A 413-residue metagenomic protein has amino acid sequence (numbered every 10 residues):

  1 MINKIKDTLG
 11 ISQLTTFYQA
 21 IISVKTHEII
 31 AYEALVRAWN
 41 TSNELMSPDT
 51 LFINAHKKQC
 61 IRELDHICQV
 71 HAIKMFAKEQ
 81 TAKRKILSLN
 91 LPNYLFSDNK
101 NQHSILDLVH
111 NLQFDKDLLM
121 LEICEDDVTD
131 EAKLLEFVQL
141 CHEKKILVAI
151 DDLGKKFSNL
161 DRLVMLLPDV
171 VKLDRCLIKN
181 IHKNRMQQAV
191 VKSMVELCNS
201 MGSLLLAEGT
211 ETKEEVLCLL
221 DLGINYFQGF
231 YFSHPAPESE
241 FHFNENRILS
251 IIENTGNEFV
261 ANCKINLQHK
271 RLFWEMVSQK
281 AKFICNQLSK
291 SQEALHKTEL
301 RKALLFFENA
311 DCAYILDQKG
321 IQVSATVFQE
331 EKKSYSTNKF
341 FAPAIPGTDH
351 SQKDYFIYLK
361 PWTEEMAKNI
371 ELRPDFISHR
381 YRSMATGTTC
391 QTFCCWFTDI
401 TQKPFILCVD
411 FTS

Functional and structural regions predicted by a protein language model:
M1-L112: Bacterial c-di-GMP phosphodiesterase EAL domain
M1-T8, Q13, F17-E28, R37-S42 (+4 more regions): EAL-family c-di-GMP phosphodiesterase catalytic domain
I2-N3, D65, Q69, I73 (+4 more regions): Short amphipathic alpha-helical segments
K6-L9, C285, L300-E308: Short regulatory alpha-helical segment in sensory/regulatory domains of signaling proteins that mediates
T15-T41, L87-S97, N101, D126-T129 (+3 more regions): Sensory/regulatory domains in signal-transduction proteins
W39-H66, N93-Q102, H110-K145, L177-E196 (+2 more regions): EAL-type cyclic di-GMP phosphodiesterase domain
A55-H56, K302-E364: Structured interaction and signal-relay segments at domain junctions
T81-L87, F114-L119, K144-L147, D169 (+2 more regions): Short, well-ordered coil/turn segments that N-cap beta-strands
